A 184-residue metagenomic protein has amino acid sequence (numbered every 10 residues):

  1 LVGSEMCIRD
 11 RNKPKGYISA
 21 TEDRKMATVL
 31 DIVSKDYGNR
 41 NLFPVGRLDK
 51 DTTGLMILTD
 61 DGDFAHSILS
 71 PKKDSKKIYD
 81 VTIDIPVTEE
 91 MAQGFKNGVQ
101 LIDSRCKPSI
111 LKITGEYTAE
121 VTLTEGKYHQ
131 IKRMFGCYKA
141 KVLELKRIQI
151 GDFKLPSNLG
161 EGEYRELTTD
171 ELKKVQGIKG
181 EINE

Functional and structural regions predicted by a protein language model:
L1-I8: Short, small-residue-biased leader/transition segments that mark boundaries at the very start of proteins
R11-K13, L58-D61, I83-I85, L123: Flexible glycine-/small-residue-rich
G16-Y17, F64-H66, T118, Y128-Q130: Short beta-strands and strand-coil junctions in structured, solvent-facing domains, enriched
Y17-A20, F64-S67, E89-M91, L155-S157: Switch/connector loops and helix/strand junctions flanking conserved nucleotide-binding motifs in nucleotide-processing
R24-R40: Substrate-gripping "pore-loop 1 plus following alpha2 helix"
D36-S70: Glycine/acidic-rich beta-strand-loop module
H66-E89: N-terminal accessory regions of nucleic-acid-interacting proteins
N97-E184: RNA substrate-recognition surfaces in RNA-acting enzymes
